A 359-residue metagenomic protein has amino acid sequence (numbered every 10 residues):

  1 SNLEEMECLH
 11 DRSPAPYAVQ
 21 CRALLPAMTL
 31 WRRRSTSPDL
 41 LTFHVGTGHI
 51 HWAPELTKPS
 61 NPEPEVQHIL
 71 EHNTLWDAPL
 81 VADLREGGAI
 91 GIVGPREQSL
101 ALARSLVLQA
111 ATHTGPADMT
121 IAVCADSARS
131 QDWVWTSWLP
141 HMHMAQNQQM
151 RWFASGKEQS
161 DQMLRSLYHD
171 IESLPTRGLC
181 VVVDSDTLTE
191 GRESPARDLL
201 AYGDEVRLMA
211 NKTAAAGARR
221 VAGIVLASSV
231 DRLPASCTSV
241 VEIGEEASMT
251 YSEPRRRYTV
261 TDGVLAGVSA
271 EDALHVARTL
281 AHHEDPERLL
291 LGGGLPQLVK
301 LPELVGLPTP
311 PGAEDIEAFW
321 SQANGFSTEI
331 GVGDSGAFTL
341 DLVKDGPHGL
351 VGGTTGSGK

Functional and structural regions predicted by a protein language model:
S1-K359: Accessory regions of macromolecular translocation/handling assemblies
